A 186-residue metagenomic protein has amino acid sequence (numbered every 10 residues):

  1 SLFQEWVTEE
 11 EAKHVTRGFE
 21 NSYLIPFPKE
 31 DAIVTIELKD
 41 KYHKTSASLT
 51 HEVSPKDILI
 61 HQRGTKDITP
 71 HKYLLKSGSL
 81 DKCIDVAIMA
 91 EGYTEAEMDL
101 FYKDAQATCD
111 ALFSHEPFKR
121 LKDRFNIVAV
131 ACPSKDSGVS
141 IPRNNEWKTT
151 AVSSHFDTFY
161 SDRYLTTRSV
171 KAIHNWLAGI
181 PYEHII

Functional and structural regions predicted by a protein language model:
S1-H61: Beta-strand-enriched, solvent-exposed domains that form extended recognition/catalytic surfaces
H14-T16, I25-F27, S77-S79, F118 (+1 more regions): Sterically constrained small-residue positions within well-ordered secondary structures of folded domains
V15-G18, T65-I68, R168: Short linear interaction motifs
E30-A32, K82, D123, Y182: Residues at beta-strand starts and edge strands
S54-P55, T94, R168-S169: Helix N-terminus capping/helix-initiation residues
P55-D57, A105-T108, E146-T150: Short, low-complexity, polar/charged sequence segments that are solvent-exposed and flexible
Q62-H115, K119, A129-I141, K171-A172 (+1 more regions): Fold-level signature of zinc-dependent metallopeptidase catalytic domains
R124-I186: Active-site-proximal segments of metallohydrolase catalytic domains
